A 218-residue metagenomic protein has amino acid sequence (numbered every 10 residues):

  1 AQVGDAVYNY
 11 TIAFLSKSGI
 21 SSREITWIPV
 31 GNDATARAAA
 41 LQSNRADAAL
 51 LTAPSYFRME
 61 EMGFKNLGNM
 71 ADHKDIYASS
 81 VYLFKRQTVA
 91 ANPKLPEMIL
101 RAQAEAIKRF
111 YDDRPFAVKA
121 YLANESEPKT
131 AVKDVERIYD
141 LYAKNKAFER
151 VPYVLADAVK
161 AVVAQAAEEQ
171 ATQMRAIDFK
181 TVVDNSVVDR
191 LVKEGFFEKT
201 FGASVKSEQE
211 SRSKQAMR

Functional and structural regions predicted by a protein language model:
A1-E61, D75, S79, A156-A161: Bilobed "Venus flytrap"/periplasmic-binding protein-like clamshell domains and structurally analogous long
V3-G4, N32, A71-D72, T181-V187: Residues that form or immediately flank small-molecule/cofactor binding pockets and catalytic motifs
L15, M59, Y121-L122, A166-A167 (+1 more regions): Hydrophobic alpha-helix position signal
I20, F64-K65, A171-T172: Short aromatic/hydrophobic-glycine micro-motifs
T35-P128: Pocket-lining segment of extracytoplasmic ligand-binding domains
A90-A176: Secondary-structure end/capping motifs
V163-R218: Conserved C-terminal helix/tail region of periplasmic/extracytoplasmic solute-binding proteins
